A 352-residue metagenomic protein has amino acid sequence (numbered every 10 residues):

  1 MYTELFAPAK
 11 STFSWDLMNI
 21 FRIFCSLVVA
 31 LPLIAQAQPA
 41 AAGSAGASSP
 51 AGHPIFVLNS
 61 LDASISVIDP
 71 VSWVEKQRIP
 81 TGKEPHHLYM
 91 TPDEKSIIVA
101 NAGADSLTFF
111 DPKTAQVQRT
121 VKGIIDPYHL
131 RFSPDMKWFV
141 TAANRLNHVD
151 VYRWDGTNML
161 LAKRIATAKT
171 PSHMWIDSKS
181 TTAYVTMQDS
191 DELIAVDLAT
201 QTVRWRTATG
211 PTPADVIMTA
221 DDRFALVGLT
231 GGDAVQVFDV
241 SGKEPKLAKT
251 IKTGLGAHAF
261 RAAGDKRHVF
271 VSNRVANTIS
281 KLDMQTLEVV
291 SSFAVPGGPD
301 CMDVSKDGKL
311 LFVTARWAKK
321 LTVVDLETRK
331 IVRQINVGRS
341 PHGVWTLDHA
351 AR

Functional and structural regions predicted by a protein language model:
M1-E4: Short, low-complexity, charge-dense intrinsically disordered segments
F6, K10-S11, P32, Q36: Intrinsic disorder/low-complexity segments in short proteins, especially the signal peptide and propeptide regions
A9-C25: Bacterial N-terminal signal peptides that target proteins for export
V28, P32-R352: Predominantly soluble domains enriched in secretory-pathway, periplasmic, or organellar proteins
